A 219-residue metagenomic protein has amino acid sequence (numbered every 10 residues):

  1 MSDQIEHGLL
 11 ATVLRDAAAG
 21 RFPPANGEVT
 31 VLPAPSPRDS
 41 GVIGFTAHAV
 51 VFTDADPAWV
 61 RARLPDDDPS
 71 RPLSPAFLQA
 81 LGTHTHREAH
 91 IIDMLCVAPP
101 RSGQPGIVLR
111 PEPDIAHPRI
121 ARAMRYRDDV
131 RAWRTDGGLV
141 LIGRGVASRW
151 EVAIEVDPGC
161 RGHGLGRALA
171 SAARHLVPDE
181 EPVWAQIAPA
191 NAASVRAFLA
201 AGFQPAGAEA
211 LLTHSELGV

Functional and structural regions predicted by a protein language model:
M1-H90, G106, R110-R127: N-terminal charged segments
A49-F52, S148, V177-P189, E209: Conserved GNAT acetyl-CoA-binding A-motif
M94-S102, L211-V219: C-terminal "cap" of GNAT-fold acetyltransferases
E112-P113, A147, A210-L212: Catalytic phosphate/metal-binding cores of nucleic-acid and nucleotide-processing enzymes, i.e., regions that mediate
R125-V140: Conserved beta-hairpin
G137-W150, I154-D157: A conserved beta-strand-loop-helix scaffold within acyl/acetyltransferase catalytic domains
V152, V156, G162-L176, S194-A200: Conserved acetyl-CoA-binding loop-helix of GNAT-fold acetyltransferases
A185-V195, L199, Q204, L211-L217: Conserved beta-strand-loop-alpha-helix junction that forms the acyl-donor binding cleft
